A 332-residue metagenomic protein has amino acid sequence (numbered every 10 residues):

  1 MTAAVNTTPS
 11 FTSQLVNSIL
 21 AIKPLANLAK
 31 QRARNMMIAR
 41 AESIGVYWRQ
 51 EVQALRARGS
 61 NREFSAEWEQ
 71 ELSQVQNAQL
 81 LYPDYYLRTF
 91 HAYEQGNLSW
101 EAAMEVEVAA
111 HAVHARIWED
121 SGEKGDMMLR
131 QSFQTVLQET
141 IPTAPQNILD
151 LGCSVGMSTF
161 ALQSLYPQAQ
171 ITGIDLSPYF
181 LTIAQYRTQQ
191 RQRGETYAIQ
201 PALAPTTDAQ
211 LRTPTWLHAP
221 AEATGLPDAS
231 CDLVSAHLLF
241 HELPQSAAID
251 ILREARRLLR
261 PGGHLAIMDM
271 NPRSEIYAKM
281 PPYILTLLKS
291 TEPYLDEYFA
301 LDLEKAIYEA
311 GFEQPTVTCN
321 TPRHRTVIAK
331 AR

Functional and structural regions predicted by a protein language model:
T8-E105: N-terminal auxiliary segments of SAM/dcSAM-dependent transferases
A109-Q146: Conserved alpha-helix/loop element of class I SAM-dependent methyltransferases that forms part of the SAM/SAH-binding
N147-A223: Class I SAM-dependent methyltransferase SAM/SAH-binding core
E222-V234: A short acidic, Gly/Pro-enriched loop at the edge of an enzyme's catalytic core that lines a small-molecule cofactor
D232-S246: A short SAM/SAH-binding and catalytic strip from SAM-dependent methyltransferases
I249, A266-C319: C-terminal alpha-helical "lid/dimerization" subdomain adjacent to the S-adenosyl-L-methionine
I249-P261: A short glycine-rich, Lys/Arg-flanked "PGG" loop and its adjoining helix->strand segment in the class I
V327-R332: C-terminal lobe and adjacent flexible extensions of AdoMet/dcAdoMet transferase-like proteins
